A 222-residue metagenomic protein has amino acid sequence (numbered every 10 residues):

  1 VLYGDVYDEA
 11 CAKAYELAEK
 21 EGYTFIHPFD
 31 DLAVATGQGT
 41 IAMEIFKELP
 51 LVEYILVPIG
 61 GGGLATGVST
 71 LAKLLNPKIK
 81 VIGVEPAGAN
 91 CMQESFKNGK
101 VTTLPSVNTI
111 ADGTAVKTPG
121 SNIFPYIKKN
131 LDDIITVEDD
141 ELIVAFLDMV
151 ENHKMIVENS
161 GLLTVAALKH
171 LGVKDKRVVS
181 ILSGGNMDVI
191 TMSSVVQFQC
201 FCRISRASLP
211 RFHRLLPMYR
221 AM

Functional and structural regions predicted by a protein language model:
V1-Y54, E85-T136: Small/polar-residue-rich loop-to-helix segments that shape phosphate-bearing ligand pockets
I26, I45, I55-L56, G62 (+7 more regions): Buried hydrophobic positions in well-ordered alpha/beta secondary-structure cores of metabolic enzymes
A35, P58-S69, A89-Q93, S160-A167 (+2 more regions): Short glycine/serine/threonine-rich phosphate/pyrophosphate-binding segments that cradle anionic phosphate groups
A42-K47, S69, L147, V165-K169: Generic structural signal for well-ordered alpha-helical scaffold segments
E44, A65-N76: Short Gly/Thr/Asp-enriched flexible loops that form oxyanion-binding sites at enzyme active sites
K78-K80, R177: Residues at the starts of beta-strands that form the adenosine-phosphate
G120-K176: Active-site-adjacent helical/loop segments in soluble small-molecule enzymes
S193-M222: A conserved regulatory-domain signal marking ACT and ACT-like small-molecule sensing domains and adjacent regulatory
